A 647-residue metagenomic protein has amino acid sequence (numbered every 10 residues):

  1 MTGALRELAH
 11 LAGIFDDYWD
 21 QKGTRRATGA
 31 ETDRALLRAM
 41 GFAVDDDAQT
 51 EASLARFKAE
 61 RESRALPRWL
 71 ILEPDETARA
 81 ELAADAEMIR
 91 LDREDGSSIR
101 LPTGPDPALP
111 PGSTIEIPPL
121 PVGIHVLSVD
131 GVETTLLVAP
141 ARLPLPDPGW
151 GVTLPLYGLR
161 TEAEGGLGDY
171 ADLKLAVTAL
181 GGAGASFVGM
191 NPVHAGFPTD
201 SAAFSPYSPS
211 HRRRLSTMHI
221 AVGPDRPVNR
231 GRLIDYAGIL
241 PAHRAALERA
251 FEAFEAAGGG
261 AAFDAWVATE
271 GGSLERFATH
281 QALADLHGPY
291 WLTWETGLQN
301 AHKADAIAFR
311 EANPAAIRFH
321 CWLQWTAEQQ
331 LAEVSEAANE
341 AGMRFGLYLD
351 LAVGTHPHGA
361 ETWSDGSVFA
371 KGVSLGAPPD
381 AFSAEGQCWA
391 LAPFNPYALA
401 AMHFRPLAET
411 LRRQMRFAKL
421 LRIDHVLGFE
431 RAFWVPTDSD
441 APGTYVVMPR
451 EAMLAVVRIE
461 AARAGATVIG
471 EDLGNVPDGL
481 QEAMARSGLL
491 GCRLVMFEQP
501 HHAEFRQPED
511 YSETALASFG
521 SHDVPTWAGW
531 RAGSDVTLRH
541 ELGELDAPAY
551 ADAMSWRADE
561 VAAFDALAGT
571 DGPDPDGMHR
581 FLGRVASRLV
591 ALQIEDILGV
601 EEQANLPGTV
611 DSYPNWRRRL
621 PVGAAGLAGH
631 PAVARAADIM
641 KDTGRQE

Functional and structural regions predicted by a protein language model:
M1-M190, E451, A462, T467 (+3 more regions): Carbohydrate-interacting/catalytic domains
R38-D75, R90-G96, R100-P107, G112-V129 (+1 more regions): Acidic/aromatic-lined carbohydrate-recognition and catalytic surfaces of CAZymes acting on diverse glycans
T199-Q329, G354-A591, E595-I597, D611-G623: Alpha-amylase-like alpha-glycosidases and glucanotransferases acting on alpha-linked glucans and related
